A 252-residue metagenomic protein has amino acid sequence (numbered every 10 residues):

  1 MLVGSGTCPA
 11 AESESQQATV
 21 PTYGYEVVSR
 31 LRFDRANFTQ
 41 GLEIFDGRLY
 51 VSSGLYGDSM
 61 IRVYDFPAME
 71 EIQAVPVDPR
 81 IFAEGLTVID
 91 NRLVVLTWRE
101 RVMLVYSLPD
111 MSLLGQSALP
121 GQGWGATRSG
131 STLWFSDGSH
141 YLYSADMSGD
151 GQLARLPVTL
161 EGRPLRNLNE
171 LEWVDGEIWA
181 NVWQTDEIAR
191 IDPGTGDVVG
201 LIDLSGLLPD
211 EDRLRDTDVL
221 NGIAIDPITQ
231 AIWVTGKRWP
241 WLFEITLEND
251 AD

Functional and structural regions predicted by a protein language model:
S15-A36, F66-E70: A short helix->beta-strand "capping" segment at the edge of beta-propeller domains
E26-R32, E70-P76, S112-S117, A154-R163 (+2 more regions): A short beta-strand motif characteristic of beta-propeller blades
V28-M60, V75-T87, G236-R238: Beta-strand-rich domains and repeat architectures in extracellular enzymes and scaffolds, especially beta-propellers
R35-D46, P79-I89, L119-T132, S136 (+2 more regions): Beta-rich, blade/repeat-based domains predominating in secreted/periplasmic proteins but also intracellular
V51-L55, L93-E100, F135-S139, A180-Q184 (+1 more regions): Conserved beta-strand positions in repeat-built beta-propeller and related beta-rich domains
D65-M69, S107-M111, D146-D150, D192-G196 (+1 more regions): Short loop/turn segments that connect beta-strands within beta-propeller blades
M69-V105, L113-G123: Blade-loop segments of beta-propeller domains
M103-E161: Hydrophobic, well-structured mid-protein blocks that either form specific transmembrane helices
